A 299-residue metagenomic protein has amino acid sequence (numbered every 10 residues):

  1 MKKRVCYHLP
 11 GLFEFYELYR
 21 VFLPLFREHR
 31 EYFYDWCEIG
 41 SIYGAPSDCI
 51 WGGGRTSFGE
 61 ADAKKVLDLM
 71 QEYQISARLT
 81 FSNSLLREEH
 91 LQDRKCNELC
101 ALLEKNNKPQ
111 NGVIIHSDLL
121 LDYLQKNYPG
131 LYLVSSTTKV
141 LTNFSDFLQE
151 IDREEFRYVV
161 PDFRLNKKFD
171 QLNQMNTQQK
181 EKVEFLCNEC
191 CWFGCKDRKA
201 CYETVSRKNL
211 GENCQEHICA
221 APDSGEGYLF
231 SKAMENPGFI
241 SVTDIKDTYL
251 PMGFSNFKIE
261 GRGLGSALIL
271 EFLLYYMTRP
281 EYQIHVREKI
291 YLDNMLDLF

Functional and structural regions predicted by a protein language model:
M1-E150, F156-F299: Active-site pocket-lining/capping segments in soluble small-molecule metabolic enzymes
